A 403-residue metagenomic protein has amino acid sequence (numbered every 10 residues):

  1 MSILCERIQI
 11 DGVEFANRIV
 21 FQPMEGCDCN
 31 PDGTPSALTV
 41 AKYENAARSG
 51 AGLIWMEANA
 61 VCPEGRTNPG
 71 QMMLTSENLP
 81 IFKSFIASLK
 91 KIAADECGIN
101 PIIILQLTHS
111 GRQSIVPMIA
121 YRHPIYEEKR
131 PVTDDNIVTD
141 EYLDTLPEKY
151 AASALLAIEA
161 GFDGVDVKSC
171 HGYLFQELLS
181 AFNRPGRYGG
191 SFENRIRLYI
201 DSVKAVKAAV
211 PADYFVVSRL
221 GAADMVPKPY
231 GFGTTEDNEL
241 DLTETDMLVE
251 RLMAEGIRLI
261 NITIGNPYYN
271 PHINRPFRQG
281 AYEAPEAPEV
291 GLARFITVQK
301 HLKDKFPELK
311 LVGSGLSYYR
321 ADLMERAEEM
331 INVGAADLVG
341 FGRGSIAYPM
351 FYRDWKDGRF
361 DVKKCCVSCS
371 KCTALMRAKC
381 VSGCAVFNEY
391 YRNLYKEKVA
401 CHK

Functional and structural regions predicted by a protein language model:
M1-K403: Flavin-dependent oxidoreductase catalytic cores
